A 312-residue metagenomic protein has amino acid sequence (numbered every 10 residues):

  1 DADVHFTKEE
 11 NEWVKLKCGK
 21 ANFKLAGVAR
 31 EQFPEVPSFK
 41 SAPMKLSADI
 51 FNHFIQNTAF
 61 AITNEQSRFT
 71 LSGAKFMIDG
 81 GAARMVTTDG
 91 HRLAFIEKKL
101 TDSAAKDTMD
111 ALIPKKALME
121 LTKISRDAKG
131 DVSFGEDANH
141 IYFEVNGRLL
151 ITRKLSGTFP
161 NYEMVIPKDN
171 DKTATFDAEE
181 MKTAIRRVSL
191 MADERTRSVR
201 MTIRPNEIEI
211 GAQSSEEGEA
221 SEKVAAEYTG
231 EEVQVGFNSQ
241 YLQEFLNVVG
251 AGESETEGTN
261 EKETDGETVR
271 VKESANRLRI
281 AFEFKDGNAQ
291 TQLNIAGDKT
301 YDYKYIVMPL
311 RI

Functional and structural regions predicted by a protein language model:
D1-I312: Structural preference for solvent-exposed beta-strand-turn elements and adjacent flexible terminal/loop segments within
